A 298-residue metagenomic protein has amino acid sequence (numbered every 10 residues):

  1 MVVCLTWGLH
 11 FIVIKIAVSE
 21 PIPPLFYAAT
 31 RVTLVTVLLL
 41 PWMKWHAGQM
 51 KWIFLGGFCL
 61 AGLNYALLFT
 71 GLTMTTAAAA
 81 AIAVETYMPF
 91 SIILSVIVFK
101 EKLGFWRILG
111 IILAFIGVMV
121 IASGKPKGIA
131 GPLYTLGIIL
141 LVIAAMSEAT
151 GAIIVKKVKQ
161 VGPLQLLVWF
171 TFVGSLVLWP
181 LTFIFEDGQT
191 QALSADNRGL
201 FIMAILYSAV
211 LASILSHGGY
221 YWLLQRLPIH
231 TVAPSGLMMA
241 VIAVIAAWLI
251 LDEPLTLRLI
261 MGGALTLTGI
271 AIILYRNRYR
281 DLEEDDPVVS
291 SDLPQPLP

Functional and structural regions predicted by a protein language model:
M1-F26, I129-K157, P180, D285-P298: Glycine-/small-residue-enriched transmembrane alpha-helix faces in small-molecule transporters and effluxers
T6, I14-L63, F90, S147-G151 (+3 more regions): Transmembrane alpha-helices of multi-pass small-molecule transport proteins
T6-F11, L40-V84, I92-L94, V120 (+1 more regions): Specific transmembrane alpha-helical segments of multi-pass solute transporters/efflux pumps, especially DMT/EamA
A17, Y27, G71, I97-F99 (+6 more regions): Hydrophobic/aromatic residues within transmembrane alpha-helices of multi-pass small-molecule transporters
E20-L25, A29, W45-K51, S123-S147 (+2 more regions): Juxtamembrane helix-entry segments on the extracytoplasmic side of multipass membrane proteins
T30, Y65, A80-T86, I154-L176 (+1 more regions): Helix-helix packing/entry segments at the starts of transmembrane helices
L38-H46, Y87-I112, A240-I260: C-terminal transmembrane-helix exit sites in multi-pass transporters
L39, W106-K125, L178, L237-M238 (+2 more regions): Hydrophobic transmembrane alpha-helices of multi-pass small-molecule transport proteins
